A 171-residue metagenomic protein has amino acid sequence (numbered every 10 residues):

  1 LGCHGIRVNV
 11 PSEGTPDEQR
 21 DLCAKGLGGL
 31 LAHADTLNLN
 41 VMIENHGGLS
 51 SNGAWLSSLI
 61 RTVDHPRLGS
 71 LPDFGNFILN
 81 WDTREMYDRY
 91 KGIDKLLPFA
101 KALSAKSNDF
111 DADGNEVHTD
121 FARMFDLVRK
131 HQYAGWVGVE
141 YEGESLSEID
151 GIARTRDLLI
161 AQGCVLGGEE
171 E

Functional and structural regions predicted by a protein language model:
L1-G28, D35-N40, N76, D109-D113 (+4 more regions): Structural motif corresponding to the early beta-alpha repeats
G5, A102, G135-W136: Residues at the N-termini of beta-strands
E18, S51, T119, L146-D150: Residues that form or flank phosphate/diphosphate-binding pockets in enzymes that use nucleotide phosphates
A24-D126: Acidic/histidine-rich catalytic cores of soluble enzymes
L39, H131-G135: A short helix->loop->beta-strand "cap" motif at the edges of active sites that frequently abuts
A102, R123-H131, G143, A161: Short basic/hydrophobic patches in alpha-helices and adjacent helix-turn junctions that form amphipathic surface motifs
E148-G167: C-terminal helical cap(s) of enzyme catalytic domains, especially alpha/beta-barrels
